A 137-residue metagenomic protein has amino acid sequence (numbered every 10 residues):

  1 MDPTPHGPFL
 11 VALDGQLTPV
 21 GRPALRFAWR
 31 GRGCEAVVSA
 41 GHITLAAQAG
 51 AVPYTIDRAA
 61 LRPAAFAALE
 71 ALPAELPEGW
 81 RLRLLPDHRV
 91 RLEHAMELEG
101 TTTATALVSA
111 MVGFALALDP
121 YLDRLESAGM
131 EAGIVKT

Functional and structural regions predicted by a protein language model:
M1-A40, A74-G79, R83-L85: Charge-rich, low-complexity N-terminal segments
D2-H6, R58, R62, L107: Generic alpha-helical secondary structure
R22-W29, L45-A47, L92-H94: Generic recognition of long tandem-repeat/solenoid scaffolds
A36-I56: A short acidic-to-branched-hydrophobic micro-motif
G50-R91: Short, internal acidic amphipathic alpha-helical interface segments that mediate docking to partner proteins
R83-G113: A short, solvent-exposed beta-edge/loop patch
A110-A128: A conserved amphipathic terminal alpha-helix motif
L125-T137: Short, highly charged C-terminal tails/helix-capping segments
